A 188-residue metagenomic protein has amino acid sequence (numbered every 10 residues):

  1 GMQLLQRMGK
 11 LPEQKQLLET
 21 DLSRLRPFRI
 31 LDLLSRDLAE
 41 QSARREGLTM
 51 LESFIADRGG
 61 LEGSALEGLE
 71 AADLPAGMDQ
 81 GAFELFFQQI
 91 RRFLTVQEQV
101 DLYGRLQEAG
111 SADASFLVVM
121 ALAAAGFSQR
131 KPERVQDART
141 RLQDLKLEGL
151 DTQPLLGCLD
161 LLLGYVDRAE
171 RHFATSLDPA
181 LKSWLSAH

Functional and structural regions predicted by a protein language model:
G1-K10, L161, A169-K182: TPR/TPR-like (Sel1-like) alpha-helical repeat modules
G1-Q129, A187: N-terminal alpha-helical interaction modules that lie
L5, L18, V135, R139-L142 (+2 more regions): Inward-facing hydrophobic residues that define packing positions of alpha-helical scaffold repeats
R7-T20, L147-L156, D178-S186: Boundary/linker segments of alpha-helical solenoid repeat arrays
L11, S128-V135, V166-D167: TPR-repeat structural position
L102-G110, R139-E148, T175-S183: Solenoid-like repeat scaffolds
M120-F127, R139-Q143, P154-C158: Amphipathic alpha-helical repeat scaffolds
L156-G164, R171-A174, A187-H188: C-terminal structured domains
